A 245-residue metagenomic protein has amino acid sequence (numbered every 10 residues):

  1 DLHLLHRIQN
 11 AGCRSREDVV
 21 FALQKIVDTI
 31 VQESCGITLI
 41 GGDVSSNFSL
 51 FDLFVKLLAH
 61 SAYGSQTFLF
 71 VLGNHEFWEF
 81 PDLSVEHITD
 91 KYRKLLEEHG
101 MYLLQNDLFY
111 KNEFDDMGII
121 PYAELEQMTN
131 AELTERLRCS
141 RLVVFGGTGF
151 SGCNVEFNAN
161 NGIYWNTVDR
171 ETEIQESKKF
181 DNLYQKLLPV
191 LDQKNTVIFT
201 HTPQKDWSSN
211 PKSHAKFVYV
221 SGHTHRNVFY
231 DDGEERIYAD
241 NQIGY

Functional and structural regions predicted by a protein language model:
D1-F70, E76-D82, D192-Q193: N-terminal active-site segment of His-dependent metallophosphoesterases
D1-L4, G42-S45, N74-E76, D107-L108 (+4 more regions): Active-site metal-binding loops of divalent metal-dependent hydrolases
H6, I120-V197: Active-site-proximal loop/helix segment associated with metal-binding centers of metalloenzymes
Q9-N10, G42-H60, H75-H99, L108-E124 (+2 more regions): Metal-dependent catalytic neighborhoods of phosphoester/phosphodiester hydrolases
S15-A22, S49-L53, S84-I88, T172-K186: Soluble or luminal CAZymes and related metallo-dependent hydrolases
K25-V31, V55-A62, R93-K94, E98-R141 (+1 more regions): Short amphipathic alpha-helices and their capping/turn segments at secondary-structure boundaries
I37-G41, L69, V144, V197-F199 (+1 more regions): Structural motif
L69-F70, R141, P203-Y245: Conserved beta-sheet core of the metallophosphoesterase superfamily
